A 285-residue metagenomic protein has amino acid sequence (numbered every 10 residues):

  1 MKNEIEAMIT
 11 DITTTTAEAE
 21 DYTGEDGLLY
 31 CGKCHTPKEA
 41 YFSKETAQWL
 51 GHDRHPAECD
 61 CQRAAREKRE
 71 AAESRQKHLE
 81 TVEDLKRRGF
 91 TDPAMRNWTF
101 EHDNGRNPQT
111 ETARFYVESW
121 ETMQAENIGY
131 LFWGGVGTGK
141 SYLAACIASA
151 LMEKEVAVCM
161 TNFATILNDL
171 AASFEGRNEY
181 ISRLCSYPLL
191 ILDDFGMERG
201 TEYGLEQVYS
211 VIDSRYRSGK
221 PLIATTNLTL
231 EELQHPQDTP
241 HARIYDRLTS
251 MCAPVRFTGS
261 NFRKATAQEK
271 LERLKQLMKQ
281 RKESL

Functional and structural regions predicted by a protein language model:
M1-N104, A267-L285: A short, basic N-terminal segment
C61, G105, F163, F257-G259: Active-site donor-binding loop signature of nucleotide-sugar glycosyltransferases
R88-T91, R96, H102-Y130: Pre-Walker A (pre-P-loop) alpha-helix and adjacent loop at the N terminus of AAA/AAA+ ATPase modules, a conserved
P108-V117, A148-L189, R199-E206: Short glycine-rich substrate-engagement loop in P-loop NTPases that contacts/grips substrate
Q124-A144: Walker A/P-loop nucleotide-binding motif
N127-L131, A157-V158, L189, P221: Residue-level preference for the first positions of well-ordered beta-strands
N168-D169, E198-L285: Replace "adjacent to P-loop NTPase cores in ATP/GTP-dependent enzymes" with "adjacent to NTP-binding cores
D194-F195: Walker B catalytic acidic pair
